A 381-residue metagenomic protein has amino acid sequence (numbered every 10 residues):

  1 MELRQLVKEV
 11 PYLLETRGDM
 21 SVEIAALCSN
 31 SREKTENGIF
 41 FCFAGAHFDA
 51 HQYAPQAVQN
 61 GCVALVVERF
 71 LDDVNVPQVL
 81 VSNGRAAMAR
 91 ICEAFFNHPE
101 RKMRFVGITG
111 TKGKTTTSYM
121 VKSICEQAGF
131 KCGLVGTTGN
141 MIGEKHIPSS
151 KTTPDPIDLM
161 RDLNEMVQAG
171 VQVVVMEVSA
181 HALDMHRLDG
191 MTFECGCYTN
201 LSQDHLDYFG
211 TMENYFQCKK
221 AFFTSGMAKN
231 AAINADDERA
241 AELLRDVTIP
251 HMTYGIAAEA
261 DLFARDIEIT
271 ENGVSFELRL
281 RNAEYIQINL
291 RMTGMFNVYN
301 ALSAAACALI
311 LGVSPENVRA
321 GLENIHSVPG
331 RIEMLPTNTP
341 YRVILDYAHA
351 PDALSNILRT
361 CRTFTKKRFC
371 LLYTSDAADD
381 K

Functional and structural regions predicted by a protein language model:
M1-R90, A94, E238, F263-R265 (+3 more regions): N-terminal leader/targeting and accessory segments in enzymes
E9, E68-N75, A169, D184 (+2 more regions): Acidic, Mg2+-coordinating active-site environments of NTP-dependent enzymes
A54, S118-K122, A305, R319: A generic structural signal for short, well-ordered alpha-helical segments in conserved domains
M88-A235, R239-V247, L302, L311 (+1 more regions): Phosphate-binding loop of NTP-binding sites
Y347-A353: Glycine-rich phosphate/pyrophosphate-binding beta-alpha loops
L354-L372: A short alpha/beta connector and helix-capping loop motif
Y373-K381: Conserved small/polar residues in nucleotide/adenosyl-binding loops
